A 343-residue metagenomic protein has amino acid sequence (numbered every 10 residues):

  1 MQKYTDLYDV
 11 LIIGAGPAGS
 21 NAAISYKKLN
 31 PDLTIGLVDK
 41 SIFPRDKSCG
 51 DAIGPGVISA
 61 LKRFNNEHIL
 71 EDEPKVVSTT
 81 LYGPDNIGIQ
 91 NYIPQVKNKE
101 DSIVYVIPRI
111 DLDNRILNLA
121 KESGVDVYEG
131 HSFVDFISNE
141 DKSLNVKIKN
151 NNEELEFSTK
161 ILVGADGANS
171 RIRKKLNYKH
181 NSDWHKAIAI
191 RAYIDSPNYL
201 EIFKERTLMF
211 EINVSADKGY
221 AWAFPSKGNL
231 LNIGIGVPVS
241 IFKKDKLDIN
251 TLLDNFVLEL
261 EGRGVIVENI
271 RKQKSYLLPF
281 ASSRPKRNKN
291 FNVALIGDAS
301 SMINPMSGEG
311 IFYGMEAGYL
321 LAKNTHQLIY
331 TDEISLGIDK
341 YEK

Functional and structural regions predicted by a protein language model:
Q2-A18, G36: Beta1/beta-strand and adjacent pyrophosphate-binding region of the FAD-binding site in flavoprotein oxidoreductases
L11, S25-C49: Glycine-rich FAD pyrophosphate-binding loop
P31, I58-R115: A conserved beta-strand/loop capping segment in the N-terminal third of enzymes that catalyze redox or closely related
S41-F64: Conserved N-terminal glycine-rich FAD pyrophosphate-binding loop of Rossmann-like flavoproteins
A52, V96-N118, A192, S240-D248: Short beta-strand to alpha-helix junction loop
L119-R263: Predominantly flavin-linked oxidoreductase catalytic cores and closely associated redox partners
I241-A322: FAD/FMN-dependent oxidoreductases across multiple families
K323-K343: Active-site-proximal substrate-binding core of FAD-dependent oxidoreductases
